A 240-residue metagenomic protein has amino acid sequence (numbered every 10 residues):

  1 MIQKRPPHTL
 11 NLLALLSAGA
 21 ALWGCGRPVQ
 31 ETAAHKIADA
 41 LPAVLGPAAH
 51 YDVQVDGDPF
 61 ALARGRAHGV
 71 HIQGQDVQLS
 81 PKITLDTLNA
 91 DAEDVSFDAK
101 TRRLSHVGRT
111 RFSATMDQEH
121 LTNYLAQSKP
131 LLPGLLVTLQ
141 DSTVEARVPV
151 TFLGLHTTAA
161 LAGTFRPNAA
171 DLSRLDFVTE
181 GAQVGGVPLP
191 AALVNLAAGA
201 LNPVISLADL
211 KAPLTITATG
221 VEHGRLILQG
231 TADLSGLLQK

Functional and structural regions predicted by a protein language model:
M1-R66, Q73-K82, A232-K240: Hydrophobic membrane-targeting and insertion signals
V29-I37, S113-L121, L189, L193 (+1 more regions): Short amphipathic alpha-helical segments
G46-H120, P130-L135, L139-F152: N-terminal beta-strand/beta-hairpin edge segment
Q75-V77, L88-N89, E93-R102, V137-L189 (+2 more regions): Hydrophobic membrane/lipid-contacting segments
L125: Polynucleotide-recognition surfaces of large bacterial nucleic-acid defense/processing enzymes
K129-P130, T158-A160, K211-L214: Short solvent-exposed loop/turn micro-motifs enriched in small/polar/acidic residues
D176-T215: Extended amphipathic ligand-handling, pore-lining, and cofactor/metal-binding catalytic surfaces
I205-K240: Long hydrophobic alpha-helical segments typical of transmembrane helices together with their membrane-interfacial
